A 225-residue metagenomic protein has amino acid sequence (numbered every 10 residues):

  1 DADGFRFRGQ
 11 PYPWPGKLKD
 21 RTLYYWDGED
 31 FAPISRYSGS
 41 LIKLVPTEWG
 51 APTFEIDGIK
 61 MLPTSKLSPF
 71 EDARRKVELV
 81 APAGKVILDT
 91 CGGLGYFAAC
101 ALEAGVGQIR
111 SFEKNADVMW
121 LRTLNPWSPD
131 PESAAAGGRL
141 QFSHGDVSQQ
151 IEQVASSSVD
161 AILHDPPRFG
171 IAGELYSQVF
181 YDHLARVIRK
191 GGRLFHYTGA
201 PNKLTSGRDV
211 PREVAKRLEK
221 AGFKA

Functional and structural regions predicted by a protein language model:
D1-T47: N-terminal auxiliary segments of SAM/dcSAM-dependent transferases
L67-K85: Conserved alpha-helix/loop element of class I SAM-dependent methyltransferases that forms part of the SAM/SAH-binding
A83-L94: Conserved class I S-adenosyl-L-methionine
L94-V106: Conserved SAM-binding loop of SAM-dependent methyltransferases across substrates and taxa, primarily the Class I
F112-S156: S-adenosyl-L-methionine
Y176-K190: A short glycine-rich, Lys/Arg-flanked "PGG" loop and its adjoining helix->strand segment in the class I
G191-G199: Conserved beta-strand signature within the Rossmann-like core of class I S-adenosyl-L-methionine
S206-A225: Conserved Class I S-adenosyl-L-methionine
